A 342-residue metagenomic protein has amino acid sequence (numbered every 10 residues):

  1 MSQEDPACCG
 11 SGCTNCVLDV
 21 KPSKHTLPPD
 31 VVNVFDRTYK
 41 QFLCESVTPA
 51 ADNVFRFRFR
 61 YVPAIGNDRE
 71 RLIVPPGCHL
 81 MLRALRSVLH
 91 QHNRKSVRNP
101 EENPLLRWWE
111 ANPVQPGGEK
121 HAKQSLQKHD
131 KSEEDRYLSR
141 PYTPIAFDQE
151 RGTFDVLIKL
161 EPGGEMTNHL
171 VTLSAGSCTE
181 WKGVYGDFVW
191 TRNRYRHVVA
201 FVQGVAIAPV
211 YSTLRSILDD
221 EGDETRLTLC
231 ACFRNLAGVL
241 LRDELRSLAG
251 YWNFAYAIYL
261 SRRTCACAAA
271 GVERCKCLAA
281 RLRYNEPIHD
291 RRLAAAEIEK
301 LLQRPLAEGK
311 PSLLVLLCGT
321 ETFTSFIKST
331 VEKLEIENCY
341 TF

Functional and structural regions predicted by a protein language model:
Q3-A7, S11-T14, L72, E110 (+1 more regions): Cys/His-enriched microdomains
D5-V20, L316, T322: Local cysteine-cluster metal-coordination motifs and their immediate loop/turn environment, predominantly Fe-S cluster
T14-F35: Iron-sulfur (Fe-S) cluster-binding segments and ferredoxin-like electron-carrier domains, especially [2Fe-2S]
N33-A175, F233-R234, L260-R263: Ferredoxin-reductase
G77, A206, T320: Short, conserved phosphate/pyrophosphate- and ester-handling motifs at nucleotide-, phospho-/glycolipid
R86-L89, G183-F188: Short, charged beta-turn/beta-strand-edge "cap" motif at the junction between a beta-strand and an adjacent loop
A206-E221: Histidine-anchored nucleotide/phosphate-binding helix
C230-F342: Reductase modules of NAD(P)H-dependent flavoproteins
